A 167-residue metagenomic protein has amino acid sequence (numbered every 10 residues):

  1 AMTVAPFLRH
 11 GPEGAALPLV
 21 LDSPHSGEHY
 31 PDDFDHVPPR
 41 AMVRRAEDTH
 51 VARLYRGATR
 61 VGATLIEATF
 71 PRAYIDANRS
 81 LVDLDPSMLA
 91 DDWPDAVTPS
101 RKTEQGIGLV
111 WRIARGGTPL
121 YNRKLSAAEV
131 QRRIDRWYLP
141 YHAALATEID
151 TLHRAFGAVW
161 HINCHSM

Functional and structural regions predicted by a protein language model:
M2-H161: N-terminal catalytic or cofactor-binding beta/alpha core of small enzyme domains
N163-M167: A glycine-rich, aromatic-flanked flexible loop/lid motif
